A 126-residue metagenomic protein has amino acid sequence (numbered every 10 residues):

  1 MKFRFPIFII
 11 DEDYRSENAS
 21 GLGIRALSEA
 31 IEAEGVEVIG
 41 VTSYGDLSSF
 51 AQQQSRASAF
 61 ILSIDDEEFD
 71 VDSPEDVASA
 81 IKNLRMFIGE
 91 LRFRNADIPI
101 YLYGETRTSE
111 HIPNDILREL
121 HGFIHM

Functional and structural regions predicted by a protein language model:
M1-E37: Non-catalytic signal-transmission and effector/linker regions of two-component phosphorelay proteins
I9-D13, F60-D70: Short loop/turn segments at strand-loop or loop-helix junctions that form parts of catalytic or ligand-binding pockets
Y14-L22, E68-K82: Short, flexible/disordered intra-domain loops and linkers
L27, A80-F87: A general structural detector for well-ordered alpha-helical segments in enzyme core domains, enriched
G40-A59, E67: Acidic, metal-coordinating helix/loop segments flanking the phosphotransfer/catalytic sites of two-component signaling
G40-T42, V77, Y101-M126: Output/docking surface of receiver
F60, L84-N114: A short, hydrophobic beta-strand element within the central beta-sheet of small alpha/beta folds
